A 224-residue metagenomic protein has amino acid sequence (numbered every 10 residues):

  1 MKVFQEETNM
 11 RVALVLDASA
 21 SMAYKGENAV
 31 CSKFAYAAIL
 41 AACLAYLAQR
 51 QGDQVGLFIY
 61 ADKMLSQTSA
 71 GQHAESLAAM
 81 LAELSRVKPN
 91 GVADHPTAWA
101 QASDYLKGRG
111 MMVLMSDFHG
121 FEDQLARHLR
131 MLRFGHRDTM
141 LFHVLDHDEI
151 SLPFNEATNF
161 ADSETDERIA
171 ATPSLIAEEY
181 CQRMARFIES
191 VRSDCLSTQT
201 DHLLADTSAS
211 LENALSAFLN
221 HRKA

Functional and structural regions predicted by a protein language model:
M1-G71, M111-S116, F121, R127-M131 (+2 more regions): An amphipathic, basic-hydrophobic helix/alpha-beta surface used to engage anionic, phosphate-rich ligands or surfaces
K25-A29, R86, A171, L175: Short coil/turn segments at secondary-structure junctions
A35, V92-P96, H119, Q182-A185: Conserved phosphate-coordination/catalytic loops
I39, C43, A93-A100, D123 (+2 more regions): Short, contiguous clusters of charged residues that form electrostatic/catalytic patches at enzyme active sites, used
S66-A82, T198-T200, N220-H221: Short, electropositive alpha-helical surface patch
S76-G110, E122-Q124, L145-D146: Von Willebrand factor
D104-G110, E122-A224: Von Willebrand factor type A / integrin I
